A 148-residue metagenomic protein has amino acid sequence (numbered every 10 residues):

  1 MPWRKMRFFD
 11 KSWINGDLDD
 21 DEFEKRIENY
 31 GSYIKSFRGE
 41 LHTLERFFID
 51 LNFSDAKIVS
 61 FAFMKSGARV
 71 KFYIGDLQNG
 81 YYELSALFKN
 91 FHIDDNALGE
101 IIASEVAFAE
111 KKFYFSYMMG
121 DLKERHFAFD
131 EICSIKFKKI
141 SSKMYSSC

Functional and structural regions predicted by a protein language model:
M1-C148: Surface-exposed, interaction-prone regions used to assemble/regulate multi-protein complexes
